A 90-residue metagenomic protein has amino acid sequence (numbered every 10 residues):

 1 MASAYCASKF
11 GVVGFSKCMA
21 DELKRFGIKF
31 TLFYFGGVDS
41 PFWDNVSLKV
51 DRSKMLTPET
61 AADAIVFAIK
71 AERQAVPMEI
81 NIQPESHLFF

Functional and structural regions predicted by a protein language model:
M1-A4: Conserved catalytic loop/helix region of short-chain dehydrogenase/reductase
S8: Active-site helix of classical SDR
K17: A short, exposed helix-loop element centered on a Lys and neighboring polar residues
D21-R25: Alpha-helical segment proximal to the catalytic Tyr-Lys
I28: Switch/coupling loops of ABC transporter nucleotide-binding domains
L32-F33, V50-F90: C-terminal helical subdomain
F35-N45: Short, flexible catalytic-loop segment of classical short-chain dehydrogenase/reductase
